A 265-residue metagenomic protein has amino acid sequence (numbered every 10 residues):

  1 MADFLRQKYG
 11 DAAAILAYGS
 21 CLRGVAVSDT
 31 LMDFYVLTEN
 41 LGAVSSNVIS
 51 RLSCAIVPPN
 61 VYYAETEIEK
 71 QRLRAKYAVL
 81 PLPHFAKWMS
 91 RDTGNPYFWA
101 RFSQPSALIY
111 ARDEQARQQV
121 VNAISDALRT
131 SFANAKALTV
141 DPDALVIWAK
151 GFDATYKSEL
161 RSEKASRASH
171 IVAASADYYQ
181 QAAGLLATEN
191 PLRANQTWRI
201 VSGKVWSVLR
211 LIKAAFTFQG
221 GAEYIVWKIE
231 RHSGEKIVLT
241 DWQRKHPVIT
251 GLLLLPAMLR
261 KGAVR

Functional and structural regions predicted by a protein language model:
M1-R6, L22-S28, T38-R265: Catalytic core of pol beta-like nucleotidyltransferases
K8-G10: A structural signal for short coil/turn segments at secondary-structure junctions
A12-C21: Short gly/ser-rich loop at a beta-strand->alpha-helix junction or flexible surface loop bordering the NTP-binding
